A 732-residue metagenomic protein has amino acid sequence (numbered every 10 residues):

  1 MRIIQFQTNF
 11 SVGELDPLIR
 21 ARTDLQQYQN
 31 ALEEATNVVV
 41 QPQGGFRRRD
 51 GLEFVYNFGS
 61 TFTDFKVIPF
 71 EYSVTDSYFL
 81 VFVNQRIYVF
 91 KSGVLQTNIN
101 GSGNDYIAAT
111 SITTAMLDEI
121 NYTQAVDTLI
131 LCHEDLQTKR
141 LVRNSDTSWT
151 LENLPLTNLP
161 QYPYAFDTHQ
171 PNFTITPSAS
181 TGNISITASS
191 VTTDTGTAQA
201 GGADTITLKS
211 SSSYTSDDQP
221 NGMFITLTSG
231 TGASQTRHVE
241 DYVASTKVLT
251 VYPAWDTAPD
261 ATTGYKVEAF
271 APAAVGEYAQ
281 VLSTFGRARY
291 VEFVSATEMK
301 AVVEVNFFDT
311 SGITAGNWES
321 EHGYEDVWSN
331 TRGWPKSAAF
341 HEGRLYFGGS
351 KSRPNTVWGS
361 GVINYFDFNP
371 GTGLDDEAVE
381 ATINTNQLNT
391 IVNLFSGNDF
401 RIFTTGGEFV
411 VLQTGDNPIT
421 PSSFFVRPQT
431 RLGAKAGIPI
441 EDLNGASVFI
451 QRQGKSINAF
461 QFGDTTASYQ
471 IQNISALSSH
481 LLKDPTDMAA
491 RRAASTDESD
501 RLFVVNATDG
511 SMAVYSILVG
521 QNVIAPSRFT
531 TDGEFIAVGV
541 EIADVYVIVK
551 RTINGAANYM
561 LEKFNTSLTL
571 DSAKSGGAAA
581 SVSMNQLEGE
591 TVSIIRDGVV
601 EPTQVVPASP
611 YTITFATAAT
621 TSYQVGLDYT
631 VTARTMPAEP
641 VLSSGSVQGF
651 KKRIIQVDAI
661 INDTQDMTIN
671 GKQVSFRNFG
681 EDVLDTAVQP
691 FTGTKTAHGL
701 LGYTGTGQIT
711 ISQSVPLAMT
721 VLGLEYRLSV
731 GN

Functional and structural regions predicted by a protein language model:
M1-G101, R140, N144-N183, V303-F308 (+3 more regions): N-terminal beta-propeller domains
R2-L95, N389, K455-N732: Beta-sheet repeat architectures centered on beta-propellers
T61-V74, T113-A125, W328-E342, Q387-G397 (+3 more regions): Structural signature of eukaryotic scaffold interfaces centered on beta-propeller domains
S77-F82, T128-C132, L345-G348, V392-T404 (+4 more regions): Short beta-strand elements that form the blades of beta-propeller/WD-repeat-like and other beta-sheet-rich scaffold
K91-F173, G286-F293, E298, V303-N306 (+4 more regions): Beta-strand-rich solenoidal segments
Q96-T97, G103-I107, R143, W149-S311 (+3 more regions): Autoprocessing Asn-cyclization modules and mimics
D416-G454: Catalytic or ion-translocation cores adjacent to nucleophile or general acid/base/metal-coordination motifs in diverse
